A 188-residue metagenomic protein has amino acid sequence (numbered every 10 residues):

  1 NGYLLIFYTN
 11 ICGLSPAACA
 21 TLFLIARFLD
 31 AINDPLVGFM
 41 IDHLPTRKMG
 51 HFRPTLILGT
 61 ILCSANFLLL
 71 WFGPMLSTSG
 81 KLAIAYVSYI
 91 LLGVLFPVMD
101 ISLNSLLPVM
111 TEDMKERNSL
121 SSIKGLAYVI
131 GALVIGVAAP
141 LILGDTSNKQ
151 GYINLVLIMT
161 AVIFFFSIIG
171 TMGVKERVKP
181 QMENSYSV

Functional and structural regions predicted by a protein language model:
N1-V188: Membrane-embedded alpha-helical bundles of multi-pass transporters/translocases, especially carrier/permease families
